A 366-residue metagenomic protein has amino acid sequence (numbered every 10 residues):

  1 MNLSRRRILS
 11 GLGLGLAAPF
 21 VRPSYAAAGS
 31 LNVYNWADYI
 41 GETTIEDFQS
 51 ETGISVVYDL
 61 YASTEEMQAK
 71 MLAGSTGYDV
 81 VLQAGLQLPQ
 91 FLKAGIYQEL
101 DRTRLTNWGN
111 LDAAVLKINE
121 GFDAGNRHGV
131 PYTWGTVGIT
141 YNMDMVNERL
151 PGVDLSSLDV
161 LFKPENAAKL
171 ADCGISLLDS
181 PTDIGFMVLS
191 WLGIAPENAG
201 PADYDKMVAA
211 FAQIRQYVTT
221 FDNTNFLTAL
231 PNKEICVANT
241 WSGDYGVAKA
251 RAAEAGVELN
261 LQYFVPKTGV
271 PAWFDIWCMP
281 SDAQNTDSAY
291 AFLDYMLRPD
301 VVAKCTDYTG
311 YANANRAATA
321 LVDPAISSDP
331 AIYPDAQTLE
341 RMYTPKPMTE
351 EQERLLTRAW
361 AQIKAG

Functional and structural regions predicted by a protein language model:
M1-L16: N-terminal secretory signal peptides and thylakoid transit peptides that target proteins across membranes
A26, D275, P280-R341: Mature extracytoplasmic/periplasmic domains
A27-F91: Early extracytoplasmic/lumenal segment of secretory-pathway proteins
L82-Y217, T224-P231: Extracytoplasmic ligand-binding site segments that recognize negatively charged/polar headgroups
Q87-L92, N239-V257: A ligand-binding cleft/hinge motif common to bilobed small-molecule-binding domains
Q98-G109, D159, A255-P271, P280-A283: Short beta-strand->loop
Y204-Q213, T219, V257-C278: Periplasmic-binding protein-like
T228, A336-G366: Conserved C-terminal helix/tail region of periplasmic/extracytoplasmic solute-binding proteins
